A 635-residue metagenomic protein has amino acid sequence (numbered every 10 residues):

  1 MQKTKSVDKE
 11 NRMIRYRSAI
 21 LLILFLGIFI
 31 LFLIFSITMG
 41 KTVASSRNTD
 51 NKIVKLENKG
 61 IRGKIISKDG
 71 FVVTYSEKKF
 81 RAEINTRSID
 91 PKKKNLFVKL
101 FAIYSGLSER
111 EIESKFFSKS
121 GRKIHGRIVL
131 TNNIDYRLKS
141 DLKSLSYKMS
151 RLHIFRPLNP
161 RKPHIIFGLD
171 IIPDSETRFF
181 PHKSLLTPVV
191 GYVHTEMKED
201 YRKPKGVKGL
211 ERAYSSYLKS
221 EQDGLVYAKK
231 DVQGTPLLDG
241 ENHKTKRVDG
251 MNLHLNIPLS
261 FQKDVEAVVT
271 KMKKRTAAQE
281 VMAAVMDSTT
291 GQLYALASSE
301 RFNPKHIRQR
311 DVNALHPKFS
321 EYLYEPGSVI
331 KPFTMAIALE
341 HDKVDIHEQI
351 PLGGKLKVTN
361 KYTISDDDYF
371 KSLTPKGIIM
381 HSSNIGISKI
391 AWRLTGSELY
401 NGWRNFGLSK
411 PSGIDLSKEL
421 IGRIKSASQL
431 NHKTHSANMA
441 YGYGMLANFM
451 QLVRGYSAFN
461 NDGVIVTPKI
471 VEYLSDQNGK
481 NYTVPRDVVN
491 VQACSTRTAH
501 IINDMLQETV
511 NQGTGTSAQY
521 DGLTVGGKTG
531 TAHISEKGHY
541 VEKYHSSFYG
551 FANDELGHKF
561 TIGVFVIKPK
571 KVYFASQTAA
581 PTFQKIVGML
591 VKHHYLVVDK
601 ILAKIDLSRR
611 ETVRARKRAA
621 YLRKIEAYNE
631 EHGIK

Functional and structural regions predicted by a protein language model:
M1-I307, S397-N405, Q519, S535-H539 (+4 more regions): Periplasmic/cell-envelope proteins involved in peptidoglycan metabolism and beta-lactam response
Q2-S6, T74, K230-K244, V248 (+5 more regions): Beta-lactam-recognizing serine transpeptidase/beta-lactamase-like catalytic domain environment
